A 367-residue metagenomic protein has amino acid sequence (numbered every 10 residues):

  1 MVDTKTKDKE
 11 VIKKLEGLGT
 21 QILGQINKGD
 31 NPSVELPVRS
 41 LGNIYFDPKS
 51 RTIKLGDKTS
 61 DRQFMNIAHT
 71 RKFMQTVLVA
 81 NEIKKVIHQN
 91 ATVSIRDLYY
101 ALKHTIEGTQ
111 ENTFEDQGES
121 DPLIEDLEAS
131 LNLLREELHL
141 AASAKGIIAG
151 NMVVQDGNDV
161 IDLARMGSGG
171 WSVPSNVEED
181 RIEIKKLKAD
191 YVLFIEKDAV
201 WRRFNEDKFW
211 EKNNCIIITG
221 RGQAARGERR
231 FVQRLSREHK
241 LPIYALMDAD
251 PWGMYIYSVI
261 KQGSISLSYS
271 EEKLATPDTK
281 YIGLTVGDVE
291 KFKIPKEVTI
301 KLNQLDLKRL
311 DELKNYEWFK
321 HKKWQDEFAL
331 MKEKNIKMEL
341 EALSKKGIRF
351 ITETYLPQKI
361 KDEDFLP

Functional and structural regions predicted by a protein language model:
M1-P242, P251-P367: Nucleic-acid enzyme cleavage-core boundary/entry regions
